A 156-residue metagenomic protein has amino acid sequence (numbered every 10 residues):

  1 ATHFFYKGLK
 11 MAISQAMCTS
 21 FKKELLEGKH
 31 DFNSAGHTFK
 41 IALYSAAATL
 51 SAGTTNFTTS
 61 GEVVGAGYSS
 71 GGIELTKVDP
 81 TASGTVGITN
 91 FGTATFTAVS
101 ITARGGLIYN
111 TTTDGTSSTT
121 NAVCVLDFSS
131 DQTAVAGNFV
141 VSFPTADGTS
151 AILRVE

Functional and structural regions predicted by a protein language model:
A1-T2: Ala/Thr-enriched low-complexity intrinsically disordered regions
Y6-R104, T111-E156: Small cysteine-rich, disulfide-bonded extracellular modules of the LU/uPAR three-finger superfamily and closely related
